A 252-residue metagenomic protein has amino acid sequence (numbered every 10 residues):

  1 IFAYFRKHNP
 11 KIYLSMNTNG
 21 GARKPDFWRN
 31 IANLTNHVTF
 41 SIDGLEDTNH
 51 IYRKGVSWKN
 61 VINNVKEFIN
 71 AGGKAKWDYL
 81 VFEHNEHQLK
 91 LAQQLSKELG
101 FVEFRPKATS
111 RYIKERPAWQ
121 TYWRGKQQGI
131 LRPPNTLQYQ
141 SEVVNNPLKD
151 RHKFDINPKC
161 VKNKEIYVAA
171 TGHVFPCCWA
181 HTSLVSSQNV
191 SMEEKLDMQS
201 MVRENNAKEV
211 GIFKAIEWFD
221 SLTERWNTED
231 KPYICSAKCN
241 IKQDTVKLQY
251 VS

Functional and structural regions predicted by a protein language model:
I1-F5: N-terminal active-site wall of soluble small-molecule enzyme domains
H8, I12, R29-I234, K247-V251: Radical SAM enzyme [4Fe-4S]-AdoMet core and its adjacent flexible, acidic and glycine-rich loops/tails across
M16-N19, H152: Short, flexible loop segments at the rims of nucleotide/cofactor-binding pockets, characterized by
T18-R23, V81-N85: Short beta->alpha connector loops
D26: Glycine-rich, charge-decorated loop segments at or immediately adjacent to ligand/cofactor-binding or catalytic sites
N163, K238, K242: Cys/His-rich metal-chelating microdomains
